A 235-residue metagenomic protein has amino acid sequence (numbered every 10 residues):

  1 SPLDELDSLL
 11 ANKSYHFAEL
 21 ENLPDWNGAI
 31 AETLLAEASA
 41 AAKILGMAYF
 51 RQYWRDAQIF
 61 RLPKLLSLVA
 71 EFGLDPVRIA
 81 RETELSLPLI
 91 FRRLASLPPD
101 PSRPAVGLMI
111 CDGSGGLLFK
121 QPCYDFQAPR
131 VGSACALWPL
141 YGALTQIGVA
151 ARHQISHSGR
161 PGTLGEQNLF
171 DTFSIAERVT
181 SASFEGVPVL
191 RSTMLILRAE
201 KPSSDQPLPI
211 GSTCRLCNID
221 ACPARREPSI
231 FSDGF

Functional and structural regions predicted by a protein language model:
S1-F235: Conserved binding/catalytic microenvironments
